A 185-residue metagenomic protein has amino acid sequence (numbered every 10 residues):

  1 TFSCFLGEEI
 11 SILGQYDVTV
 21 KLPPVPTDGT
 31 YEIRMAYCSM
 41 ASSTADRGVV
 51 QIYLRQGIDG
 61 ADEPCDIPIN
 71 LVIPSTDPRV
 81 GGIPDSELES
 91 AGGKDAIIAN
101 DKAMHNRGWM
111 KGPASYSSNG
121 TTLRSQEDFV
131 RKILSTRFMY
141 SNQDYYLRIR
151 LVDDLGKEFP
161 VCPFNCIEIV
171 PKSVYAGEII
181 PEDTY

Functional and structural regions predicted by a protein language model:
T1-Y185: Extracytoplasmic
